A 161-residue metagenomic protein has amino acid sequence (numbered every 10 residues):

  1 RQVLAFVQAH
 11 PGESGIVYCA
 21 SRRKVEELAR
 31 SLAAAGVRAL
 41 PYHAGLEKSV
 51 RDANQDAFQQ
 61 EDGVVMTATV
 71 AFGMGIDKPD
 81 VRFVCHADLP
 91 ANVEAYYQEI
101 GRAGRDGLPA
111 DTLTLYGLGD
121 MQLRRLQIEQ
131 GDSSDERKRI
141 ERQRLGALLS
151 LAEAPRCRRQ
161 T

Functional and structural regions predicted by a protein language model:
R1-D135, I140-Q143: Helicase motor core with emphasis on the C-terminal RecA-like subdomain
I140-T161: Cys/His-rich short segments
